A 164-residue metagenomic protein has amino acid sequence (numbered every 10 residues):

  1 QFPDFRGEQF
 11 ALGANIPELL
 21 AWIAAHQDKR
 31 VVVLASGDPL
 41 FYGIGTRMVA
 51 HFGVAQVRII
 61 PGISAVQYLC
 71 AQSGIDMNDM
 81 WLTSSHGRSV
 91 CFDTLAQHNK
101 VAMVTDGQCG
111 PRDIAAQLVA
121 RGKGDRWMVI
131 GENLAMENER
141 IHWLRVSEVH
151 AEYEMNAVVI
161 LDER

Functional and structural regions predicted by a protein language model:
Q1, V33-A35, V57-G62, L82-S84 (+2 more regions): General beta-strand structural signal in soluble alpha/beta enzymes
Q1-R58, Q67, V90, S147: Class I S-adenosyl-L-methionine
Q9-F10, G74-N78, R145-E148: Short, hinge-like loop/turn segments at secondary-structure boundaries
I23, S89-F92, G110-D113: A short, acidic, amphipathic alpha-helical segment used as a generic capping/interface helix at domain edges
R30-V31, Q97-R164: A contiguous loop/helix-start segment that scaffolds small-molecule binding in enzyme catalytic cores
R47, H51-F52, Q72, Q117 (+1 more regions): Alpha-helical structural signal in soluble globular domains
F52-Q56, I75-D79, G122-W127: A short alpha->loop->secondary-structure connector
A65-Q97, D106: Short, glycine-/small-residue-rich phosphate/pyrophosphate-handling segment
